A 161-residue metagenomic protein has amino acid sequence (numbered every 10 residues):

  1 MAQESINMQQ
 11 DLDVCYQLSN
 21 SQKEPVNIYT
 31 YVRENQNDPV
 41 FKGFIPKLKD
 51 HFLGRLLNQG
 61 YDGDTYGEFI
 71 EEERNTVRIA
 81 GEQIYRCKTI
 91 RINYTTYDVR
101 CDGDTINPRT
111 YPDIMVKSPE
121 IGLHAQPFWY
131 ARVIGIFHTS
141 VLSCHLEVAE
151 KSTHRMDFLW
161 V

Functional and structural regions predicted by a protein language model:
M1-V161: Terminal interaction-prone segments of large eukaryotic proteins
